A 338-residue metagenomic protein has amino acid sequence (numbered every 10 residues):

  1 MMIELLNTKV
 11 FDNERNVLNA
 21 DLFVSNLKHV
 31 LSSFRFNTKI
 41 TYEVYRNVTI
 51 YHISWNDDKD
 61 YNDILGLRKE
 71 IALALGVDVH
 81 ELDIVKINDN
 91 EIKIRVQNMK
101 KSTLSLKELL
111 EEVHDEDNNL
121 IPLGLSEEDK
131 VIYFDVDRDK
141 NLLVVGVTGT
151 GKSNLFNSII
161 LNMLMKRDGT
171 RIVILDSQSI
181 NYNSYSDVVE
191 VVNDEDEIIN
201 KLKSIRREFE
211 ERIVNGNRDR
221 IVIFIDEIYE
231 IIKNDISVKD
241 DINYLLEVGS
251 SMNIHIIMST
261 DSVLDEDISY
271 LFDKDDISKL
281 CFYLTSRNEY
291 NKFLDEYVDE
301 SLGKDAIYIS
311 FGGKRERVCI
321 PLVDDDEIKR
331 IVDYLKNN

Functional and structural regions predicted by a protein language model:
M1-E14, N26-T41, R46-G66, E70-V77 (+2 more regions): P-loop NTPase catalytic phosphate-binding loop
M99: C-terminal polymerase-core module
